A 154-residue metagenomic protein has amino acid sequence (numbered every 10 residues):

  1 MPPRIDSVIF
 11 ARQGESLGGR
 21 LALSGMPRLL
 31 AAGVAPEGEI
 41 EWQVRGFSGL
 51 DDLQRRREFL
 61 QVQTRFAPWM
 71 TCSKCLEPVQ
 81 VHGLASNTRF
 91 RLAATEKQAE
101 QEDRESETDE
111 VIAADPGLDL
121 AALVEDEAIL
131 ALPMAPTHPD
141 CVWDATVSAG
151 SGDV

Functional and structural regions predicted by a protein language model:
M1-V154: Structured interface patches
